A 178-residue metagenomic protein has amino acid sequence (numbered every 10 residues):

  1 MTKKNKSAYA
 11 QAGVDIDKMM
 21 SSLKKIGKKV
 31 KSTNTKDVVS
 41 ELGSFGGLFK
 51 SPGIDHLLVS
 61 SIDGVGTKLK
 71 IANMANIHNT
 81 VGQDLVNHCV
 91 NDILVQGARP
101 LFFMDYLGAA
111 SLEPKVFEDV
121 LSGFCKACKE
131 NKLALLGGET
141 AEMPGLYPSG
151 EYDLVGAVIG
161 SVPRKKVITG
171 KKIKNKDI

Functional and structural regions predicted by a protein language model:
T2-V39: N-terminal amphipathic/basic leader segments beginning at the initiator methionine
K25-I178: Glycine-rich phosphate/pyrophosphate-binding loop regions near the starts of catalytic domains
